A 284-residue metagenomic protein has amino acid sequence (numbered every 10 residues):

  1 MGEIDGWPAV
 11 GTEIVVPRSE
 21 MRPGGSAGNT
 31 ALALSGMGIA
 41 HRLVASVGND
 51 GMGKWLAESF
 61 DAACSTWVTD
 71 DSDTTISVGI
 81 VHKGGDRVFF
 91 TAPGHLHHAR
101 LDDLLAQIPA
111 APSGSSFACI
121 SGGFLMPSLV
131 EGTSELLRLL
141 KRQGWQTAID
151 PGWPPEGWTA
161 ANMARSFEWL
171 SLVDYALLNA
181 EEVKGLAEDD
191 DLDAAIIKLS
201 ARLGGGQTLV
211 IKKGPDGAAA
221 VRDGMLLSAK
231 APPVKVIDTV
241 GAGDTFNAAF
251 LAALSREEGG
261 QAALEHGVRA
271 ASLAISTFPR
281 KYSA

Functional and structural regions predicted by a protein language model:
M1-V44, G53-W55, V236-I237: Glycine-rich phosphate/adenosyl-contacting loop at the front of the ribokinase-like
L34, N179, G243: Short, conserved phosphate/pyrophosphate- and ester-handling motifs at nucleotide-, phospho-/glycolipid
M37, S72-T75, G214: Short, basic and Ser/Thr-rich N-terminal targeting/leader segments
I39, W145, E258: Short phosphate-binding/catalytic loops that engage adenosine nucleotides
V44, F90, S228-K230: Hydrophobic residues at beta-strand termini and immediately following loops that shape nucleotide-binding pockets
A57-T69, V81-L226: Ribokinase/PfkB-type carbohydrate-kinase core domain
R138-R142, E188-A284: Conserved phosphate-binding/catalytic region of the ribokinase-like
